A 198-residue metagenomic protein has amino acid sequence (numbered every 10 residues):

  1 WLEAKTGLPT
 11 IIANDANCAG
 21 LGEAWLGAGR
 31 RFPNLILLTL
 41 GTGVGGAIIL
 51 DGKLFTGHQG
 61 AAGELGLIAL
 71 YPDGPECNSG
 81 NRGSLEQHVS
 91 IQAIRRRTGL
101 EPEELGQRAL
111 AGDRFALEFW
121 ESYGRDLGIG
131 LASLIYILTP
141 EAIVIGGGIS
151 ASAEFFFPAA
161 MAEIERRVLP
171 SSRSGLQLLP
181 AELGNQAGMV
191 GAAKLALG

Functional and structural regions predicted by a protein language model:
L2-L8, G22-F32, L54, A69-G198: ATP-binding/phosphotransfer module of carbohydrate and carboxylate kinases, centering on a glycine-rich
I11, N34-T39, G45-A47, N78: Short glycine-aspartate micro-motif
A13, L21: Generic enzyme active-site microenvironment
D15, G41, A192: Active-site glycine-centered loops adjacent to acidic/histidine catalytic or metal-binding residues that shape
C18: Short, glycine/acidic-enriched loop or turn micro-motifs at the edges of active sites
L50-D51: A cytosolic small-molecule/anion-sensing beta-strand core signal
A61-E64: Structural signature of FAD isoalloxazine-binding scaffolds in flavoprotein oxidoreductases
